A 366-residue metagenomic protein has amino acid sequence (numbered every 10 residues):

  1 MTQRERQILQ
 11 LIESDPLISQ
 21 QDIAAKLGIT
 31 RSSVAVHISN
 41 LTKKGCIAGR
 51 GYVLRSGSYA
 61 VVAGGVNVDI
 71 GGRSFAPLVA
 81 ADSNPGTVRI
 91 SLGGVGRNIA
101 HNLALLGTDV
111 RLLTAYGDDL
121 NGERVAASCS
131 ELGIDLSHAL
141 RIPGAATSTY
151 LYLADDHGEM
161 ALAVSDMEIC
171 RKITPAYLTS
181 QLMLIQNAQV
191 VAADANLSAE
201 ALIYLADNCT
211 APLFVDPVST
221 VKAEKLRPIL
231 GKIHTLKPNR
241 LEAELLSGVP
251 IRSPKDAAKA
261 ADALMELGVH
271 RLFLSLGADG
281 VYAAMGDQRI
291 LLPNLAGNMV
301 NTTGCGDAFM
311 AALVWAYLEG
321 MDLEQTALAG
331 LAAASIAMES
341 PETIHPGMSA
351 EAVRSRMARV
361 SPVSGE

Functional and structural regions predicted by a protein language model:
M1-Q20, K26-L27, S32, V36-R55 (+2 more regions): Conserved phosphate-binding/catalytic region of the ribokinase-like
R4, I8-E13, I18-D22, K26 (+2 more regions): Glycine-rich phosphate/adenosyl-contacting loop at the front of the ribokinase-like
K43-G45, R171-A176, V215-V221: Short gly/ser/thr-rich secondary-structure transition/capping motifs
S56-G57, L78-T87, L105-Q189, R354-E366: Conserved N-terminal subdomain of the carbohydrate kinase-like
L103, N239, G306: Short, conserved phosphate/pyrophosphate- and ester-handling motifs at nucleotide-, phospho-/glycolipid
D109-V110, L136-S137, L213, L272 (+1 more regions): Hydrophobic anchor at the start of a short beta-strand that flanks the dinucleotide cofactor-binding loop
V190-K259, D279-V281: Conserved beta-alpha-beta core of the PfkB/ribokinase-like small-molecule kinase fold
